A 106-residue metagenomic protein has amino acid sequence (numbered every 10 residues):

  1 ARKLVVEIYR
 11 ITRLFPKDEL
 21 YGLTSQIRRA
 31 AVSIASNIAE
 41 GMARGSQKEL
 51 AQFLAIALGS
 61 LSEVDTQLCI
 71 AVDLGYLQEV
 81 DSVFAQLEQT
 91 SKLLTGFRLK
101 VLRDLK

Functional and structural regions predicted by a protein language model:
A1-K106: Short, C-terminally biased terminal segments at protein or domain edges
